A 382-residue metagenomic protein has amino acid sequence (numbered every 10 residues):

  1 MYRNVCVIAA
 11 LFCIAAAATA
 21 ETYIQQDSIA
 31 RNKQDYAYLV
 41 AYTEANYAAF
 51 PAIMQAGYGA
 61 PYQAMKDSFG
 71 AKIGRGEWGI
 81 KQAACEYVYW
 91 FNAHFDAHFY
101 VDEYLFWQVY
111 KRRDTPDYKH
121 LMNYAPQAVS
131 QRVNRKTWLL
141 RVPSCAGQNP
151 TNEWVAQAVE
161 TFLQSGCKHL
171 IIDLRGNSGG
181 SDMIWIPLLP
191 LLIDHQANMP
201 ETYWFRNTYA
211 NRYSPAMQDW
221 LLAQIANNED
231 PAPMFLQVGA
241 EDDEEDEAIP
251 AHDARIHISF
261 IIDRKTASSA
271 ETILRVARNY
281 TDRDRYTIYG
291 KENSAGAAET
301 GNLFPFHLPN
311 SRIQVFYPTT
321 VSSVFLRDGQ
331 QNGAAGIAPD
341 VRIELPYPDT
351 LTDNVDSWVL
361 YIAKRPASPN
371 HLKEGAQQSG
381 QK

Functional and structural regions predicted by a protein language model:
Y2-A15: Sec-dependent N-terminal signal peptides
A16-T19, E241-D246, Q378: Intrinsic low-complexity, intrinsically disordered segments enriched in polar/basic residues
A20-N227, A254-F260, T272, D284-T287 (+5 more regions): Flexible, low-complexity junctional segments that flank or bridge functional domains
E160, D246-I249, R275-R278: Mature extracellular/periplasmic domains of secretome proteins
P215-E245: Aspartyl protease catalytic domain
M234-I258, T266, A335-L345: A cross-taxonomic marker for long C-terminal extensions/tails that follow the last structured domain
R264, S268, T272-N279, T300: C-terminal structural cap/anchor segments
S322-P348: A recognition module on extended beta-rich or small alphabeta surfaces enriched in W/G with H and D/E
